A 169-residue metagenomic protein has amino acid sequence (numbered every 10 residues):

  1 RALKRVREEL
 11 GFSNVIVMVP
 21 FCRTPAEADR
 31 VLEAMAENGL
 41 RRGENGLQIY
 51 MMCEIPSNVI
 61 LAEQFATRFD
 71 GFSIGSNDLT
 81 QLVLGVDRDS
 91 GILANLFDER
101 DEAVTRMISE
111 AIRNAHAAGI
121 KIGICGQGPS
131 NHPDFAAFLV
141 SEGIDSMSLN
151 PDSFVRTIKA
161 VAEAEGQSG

Functional and structural regions predicted by a protein language model:
R1-G169: Conserved alpha/beta-domain cores
